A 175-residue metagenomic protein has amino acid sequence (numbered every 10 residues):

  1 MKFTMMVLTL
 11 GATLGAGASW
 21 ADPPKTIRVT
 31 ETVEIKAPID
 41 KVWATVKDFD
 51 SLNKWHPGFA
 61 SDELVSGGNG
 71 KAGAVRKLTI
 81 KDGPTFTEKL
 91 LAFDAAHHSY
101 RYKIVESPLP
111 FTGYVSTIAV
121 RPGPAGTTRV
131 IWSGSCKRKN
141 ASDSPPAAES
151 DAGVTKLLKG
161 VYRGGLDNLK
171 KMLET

Functional and structural regions predicted by a protein language model:
M1-V7: Bacterial N-terminal signal peptides that target proteins for export
V7-G15: Bacterial N-terminal signal peptides
A18-S66: Hydrophobic ligand-binding cavity/cleft-lining segments
E31-V33, F86-A92, Y114-P122, G134: Hydrophobic/aromatic beta-strand elements that line small-molecule binding cavities or substrate pockets in beta-rich
E34, K54, E63-P110, R129 (+2 more regions): Glycine-rich portal/gate segments that line the openings of hydrophobic small-molecule binding cavities
P38, T45-S51, F86, V154 (+2 more regions): Stable alpha-helical elements in mature extracytoplasmic
R129, C136-T175: A conserved amphipathic terminal alpha-helix motif
